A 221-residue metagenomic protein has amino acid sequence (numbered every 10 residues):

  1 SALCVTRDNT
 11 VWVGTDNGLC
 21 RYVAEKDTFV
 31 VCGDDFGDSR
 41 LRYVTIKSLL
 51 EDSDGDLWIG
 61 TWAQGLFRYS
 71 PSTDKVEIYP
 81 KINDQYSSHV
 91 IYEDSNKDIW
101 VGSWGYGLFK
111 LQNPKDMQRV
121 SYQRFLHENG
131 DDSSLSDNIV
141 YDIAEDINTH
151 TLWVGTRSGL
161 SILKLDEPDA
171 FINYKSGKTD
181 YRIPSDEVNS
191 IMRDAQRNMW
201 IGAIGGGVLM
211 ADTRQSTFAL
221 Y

Functional and structural regions predicted by a protein language model:
S1-Y221: Carboxylate-rich, polar loop motifs that coordinate divalent cations or form catalytic acidic clusters
